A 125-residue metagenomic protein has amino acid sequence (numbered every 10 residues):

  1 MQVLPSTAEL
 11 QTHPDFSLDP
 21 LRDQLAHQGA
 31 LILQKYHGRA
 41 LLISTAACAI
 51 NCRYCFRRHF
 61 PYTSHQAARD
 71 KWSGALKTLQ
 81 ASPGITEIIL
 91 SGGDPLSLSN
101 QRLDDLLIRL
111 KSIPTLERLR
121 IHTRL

Functional and structural regions predicted by a protein language model:
M1-K35: Flexible, acidic/Gly-rich N-terminal and inter-domain linker regions that tether and position cofactor-handling modules
S6-E9, C48-I50, P61-Y62: A short acidic, glycine/proline-enriched capping/turn motif at secondary-structure boundaries, especially helix N-cap
A8, Y36-A40, N100: Solvent-exposed, flexible loop/coil residues
D19, H27, L31, G38 (+3 more regions): A near-ubiquitous, low-amplitude feature marking generic local secondary-structure context
L25-F56: N-terminal pre-triad scaffold of radical SAM enzymes
R57-W72, P83-L106, K111-L125: Core AdoMet radical
L76-Q80: Cys/His-clustered metal-coordination modules, chiefly Zn-binding fingers
